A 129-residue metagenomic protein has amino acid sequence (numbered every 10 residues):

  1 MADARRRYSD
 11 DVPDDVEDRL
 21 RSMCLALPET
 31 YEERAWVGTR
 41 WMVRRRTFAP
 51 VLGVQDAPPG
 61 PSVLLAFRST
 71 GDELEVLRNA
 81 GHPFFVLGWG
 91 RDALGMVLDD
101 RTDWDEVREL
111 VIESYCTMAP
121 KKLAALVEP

Functional and structural regions predicted by a protein language model:
M1-P129: Charge-dense, helix-prone N-terminal extensions
